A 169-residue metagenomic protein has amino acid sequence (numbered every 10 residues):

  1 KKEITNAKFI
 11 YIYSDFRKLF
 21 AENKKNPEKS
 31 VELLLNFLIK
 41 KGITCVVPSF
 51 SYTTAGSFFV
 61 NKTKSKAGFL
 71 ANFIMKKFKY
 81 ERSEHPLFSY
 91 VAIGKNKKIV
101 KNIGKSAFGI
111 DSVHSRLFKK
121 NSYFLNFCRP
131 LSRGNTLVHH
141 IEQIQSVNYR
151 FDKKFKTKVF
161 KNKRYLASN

Functional and structural regions predicted by a protein language model:
K1-N169: N-terminal and secondary-structure boundary signal
